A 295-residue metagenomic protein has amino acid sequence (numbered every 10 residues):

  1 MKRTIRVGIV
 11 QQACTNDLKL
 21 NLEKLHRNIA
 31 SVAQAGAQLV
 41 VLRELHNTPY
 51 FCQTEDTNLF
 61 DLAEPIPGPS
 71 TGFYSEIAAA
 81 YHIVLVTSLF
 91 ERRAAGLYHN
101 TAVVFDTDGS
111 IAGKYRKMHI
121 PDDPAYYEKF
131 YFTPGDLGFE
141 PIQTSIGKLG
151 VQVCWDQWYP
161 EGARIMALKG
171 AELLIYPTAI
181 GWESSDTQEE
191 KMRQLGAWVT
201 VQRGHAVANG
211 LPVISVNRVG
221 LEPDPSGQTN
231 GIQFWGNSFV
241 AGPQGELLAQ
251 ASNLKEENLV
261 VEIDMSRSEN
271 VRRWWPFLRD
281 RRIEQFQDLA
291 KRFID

Functional and structural regions predicted by a protein language model:
T4-C14, T101, K114, P141 (+2 more regions): Active-site-proximal beta-strand elements of phosphoester/diester hydrolases
V7, V104-A112, F239-L248: Short, glycine-anchored, charge-dense loop/turn motifs used at functional sites
L18, R27-T107, A112-K114, I180-L211: Cys-nucleophile CN-hydrolase/nitrilase-fold catalytic domain and related Cys-dependent amidase chemistry that acts on
A63-V86, K148, C154-N258: CN hydrolase (nitrilase-like) catalytic-core segments centered on the catalytic cysteine and neighboring Lys/Glu
T87-L89, T101-V104, E140, S238-V240 (+1 more regions): Short beta-strand scaffold segments in enzyme catalytic cores
T101, K114, Q250-S252, V260: Residue-level detector of high-confidence beta-strand sites
K117-Y131, K255-R272: A short, polar/charged loop-to-alpha-helix boundary motif
F139-K169, T178, S268-D295: Cysteine/selenocysteine-centered motifs that mediate thiol-based redox chemistry or coordinate metal-sulfur cofactors
